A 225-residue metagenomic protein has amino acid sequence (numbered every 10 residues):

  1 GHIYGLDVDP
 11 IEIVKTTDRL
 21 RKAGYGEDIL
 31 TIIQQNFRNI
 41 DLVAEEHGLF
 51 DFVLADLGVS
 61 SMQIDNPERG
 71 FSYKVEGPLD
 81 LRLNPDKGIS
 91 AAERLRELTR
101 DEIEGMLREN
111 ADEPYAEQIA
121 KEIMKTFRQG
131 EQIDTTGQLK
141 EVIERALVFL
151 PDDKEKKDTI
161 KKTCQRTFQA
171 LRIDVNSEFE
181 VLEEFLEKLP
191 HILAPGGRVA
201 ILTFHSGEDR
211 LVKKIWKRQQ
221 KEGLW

Functional and structural regions predicted by a protein language model:
G1-W225: S-adenosyl-L-methionine-dependent methyltransferase catalytic core, i.e., the SAM/SAH-binding region
